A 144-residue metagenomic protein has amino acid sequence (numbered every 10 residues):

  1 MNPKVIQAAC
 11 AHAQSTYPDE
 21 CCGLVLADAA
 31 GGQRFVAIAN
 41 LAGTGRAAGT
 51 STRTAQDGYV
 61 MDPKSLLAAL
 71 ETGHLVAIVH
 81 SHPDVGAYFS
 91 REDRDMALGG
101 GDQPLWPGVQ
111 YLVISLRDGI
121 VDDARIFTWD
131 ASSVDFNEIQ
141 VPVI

Functional and structural regions predicted by a protein language model:
M1-L75, D84-I144: Conserved beta-strand-loop surface patch within small alpha/beta domains used for substrate/adaptor or ligand engagement
S81: Short, well-ordered beta-to-alpha junction loops that form the rim of enzyme active sites and present histidine/acidic
